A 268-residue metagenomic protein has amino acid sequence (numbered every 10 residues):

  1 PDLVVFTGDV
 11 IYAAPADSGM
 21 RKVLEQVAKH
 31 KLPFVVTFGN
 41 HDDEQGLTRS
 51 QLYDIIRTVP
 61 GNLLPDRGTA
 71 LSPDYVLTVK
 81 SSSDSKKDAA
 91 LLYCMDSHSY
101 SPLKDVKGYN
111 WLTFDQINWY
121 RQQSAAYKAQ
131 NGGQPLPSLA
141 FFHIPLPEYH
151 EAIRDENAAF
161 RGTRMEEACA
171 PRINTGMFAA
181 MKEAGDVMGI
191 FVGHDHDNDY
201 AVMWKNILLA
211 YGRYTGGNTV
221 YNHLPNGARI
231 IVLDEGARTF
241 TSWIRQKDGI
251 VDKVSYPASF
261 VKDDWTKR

Functional and structural regions predicted by a protein language model:
P1-K22: N-terminal active-site segment of His-dependent metallophosphoesterases
D2, L91, V106-D199: His/acidic metal-ligating clusters that form di-metal
V4-V10, G39, L136-L139: Active-site beta-strand/loop signature of hydrolases that rely on acidic residues for catalysis
I11-S18, S50, T58, P102-W111 (+2 more regions): Acidic/histidine-rich helix-loop elements that form or flank divalent-metal/phosphate-binding sites at the catalytic
Y12-P15, V36-L47, Y100-L103, I144-E151 (+2 more regions): Active-site environment of divalent metal-dependent phosphoester hydrolases
R21-G133, I230-V232: Extended active-site neighborhood of metal-dependent phosphoesterases/phosphodiesterases
K31-V35, P137-L139, G189, L208: Proline-centered loop/turn at the N-terminus of a beta-strand
T78-K86, L92, M177-A184, N198-R268: Binuclear metal-dependent phosphoesterase catalytic core
